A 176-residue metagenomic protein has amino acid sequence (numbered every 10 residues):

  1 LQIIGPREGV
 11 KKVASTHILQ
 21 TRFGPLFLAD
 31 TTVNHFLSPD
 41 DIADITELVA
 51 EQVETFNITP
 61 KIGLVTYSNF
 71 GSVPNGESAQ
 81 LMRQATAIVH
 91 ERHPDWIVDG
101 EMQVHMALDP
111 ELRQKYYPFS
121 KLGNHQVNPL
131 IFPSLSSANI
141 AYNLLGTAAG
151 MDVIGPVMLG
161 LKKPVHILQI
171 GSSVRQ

Functional and structural regions predicted by a protein language model:
L1-Q80, Q84-N124, N128-Q176: Anion-binding alpha/beta catalytic cores of soluble intermediary-metabolism enzymes, centered on
